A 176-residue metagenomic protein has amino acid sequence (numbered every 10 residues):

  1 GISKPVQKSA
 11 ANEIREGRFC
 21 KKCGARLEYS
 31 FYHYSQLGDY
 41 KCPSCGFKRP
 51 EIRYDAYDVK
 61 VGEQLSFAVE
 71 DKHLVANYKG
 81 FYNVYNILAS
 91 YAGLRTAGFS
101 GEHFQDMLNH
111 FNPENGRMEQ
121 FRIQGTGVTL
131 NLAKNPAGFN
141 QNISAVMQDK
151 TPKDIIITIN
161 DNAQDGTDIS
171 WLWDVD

Functional and structural regions predicted by a protein language model:
G1-H73: Extended acidic/charged loop-beta regions that coordinate divalent cations and stabilize anionic phosphate/carboxylate
G1-S3, C23-A25, C45, G93 (+3 more regions): Fold-independent oxyanion-binding glycine-rich loops and adjacent beta-strand/coil segments at enzyme active sites
A10-R18, G24-L27, E114, L132-D176: Active-site beta-alpha connecting loops in nucleotide-dependent enzymes
R15-R18, G62, Y82-L88, F99 (+4 more regions): Conserved active-site and cofactor/substrate-binding residues in soluble primary-metabolism enzymes
L37-P50, Y78-N109: A conserved, hydrophobic alpha-helical segment in the catalytic core of large ATP/adenylate-utilizing enzymes
F47, K60-G62, G93-A133: Gly/charged, well-structured mid-domain segments that form the phosphate/adenylate-handling core of ATP-dependent
V69-K72, S100, I123-T126, T151-P152: Short glycine/proline-enriched coil/turn segments at helix->beta-strand junctions
H73-F81, G127-T129: A short glycine/serine-rich beta->alpha loop
